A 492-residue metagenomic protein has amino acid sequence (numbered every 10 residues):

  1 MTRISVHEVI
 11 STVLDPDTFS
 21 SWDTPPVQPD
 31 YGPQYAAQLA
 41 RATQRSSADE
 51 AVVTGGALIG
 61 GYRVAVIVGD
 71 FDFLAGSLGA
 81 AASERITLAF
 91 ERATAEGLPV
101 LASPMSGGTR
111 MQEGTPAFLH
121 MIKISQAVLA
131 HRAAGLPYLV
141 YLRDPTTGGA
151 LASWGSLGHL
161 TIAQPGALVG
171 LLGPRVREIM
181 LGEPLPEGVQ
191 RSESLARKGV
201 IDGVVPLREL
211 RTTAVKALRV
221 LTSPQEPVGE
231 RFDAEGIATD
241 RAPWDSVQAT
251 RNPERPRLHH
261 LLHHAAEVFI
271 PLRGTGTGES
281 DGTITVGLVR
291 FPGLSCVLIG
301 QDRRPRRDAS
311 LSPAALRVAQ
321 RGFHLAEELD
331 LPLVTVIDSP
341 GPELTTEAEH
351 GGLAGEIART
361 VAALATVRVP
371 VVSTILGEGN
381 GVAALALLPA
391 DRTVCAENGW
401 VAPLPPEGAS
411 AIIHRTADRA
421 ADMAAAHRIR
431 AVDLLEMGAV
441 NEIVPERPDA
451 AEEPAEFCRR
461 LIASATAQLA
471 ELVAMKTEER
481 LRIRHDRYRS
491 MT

Functional and structural regions predicted by a protein language model:
M1-I59, R63, R211-C296, G300-D308 (+1 more regions): Intrinsically disordered, low-complexity segments enriched in small/flexible residues
E50-V53, G282-T285, A319-Q320, I357-A358 (+2 more regions): Glycine-rich, charged/polar anion/phosphate-binding loops that engage phosphate groups from diverse ligands
A57-D70, R85-R110, V289-R303, L316-L344: A structural preference for short, pocket-lining loop segments at secondary-structure junctions
F71, G79-I86, H120: Conserved mixed alpha/beta catalytic, RNA-binding, or beta-rich assembly cores of soluble enzyme, regulatory
L74, L78, P206, L311 (+3 more regions): Conserved acidic
L74-A81, E113-P116, R306-A314, T346-A354: Flexible beta-alpha connector loops of hexameric P-loop NTPases
S106-P227, I337-T466, A470, A474: Conserved catalytic cores of soluble enzyme domains, especially glycine-rich substrate-binding beta-alpha loops
L129, R303-L333, G351, I357-V369 (+1 more regions): A structural preference for long, well-packed, hydrophobic secondary-structure segments
